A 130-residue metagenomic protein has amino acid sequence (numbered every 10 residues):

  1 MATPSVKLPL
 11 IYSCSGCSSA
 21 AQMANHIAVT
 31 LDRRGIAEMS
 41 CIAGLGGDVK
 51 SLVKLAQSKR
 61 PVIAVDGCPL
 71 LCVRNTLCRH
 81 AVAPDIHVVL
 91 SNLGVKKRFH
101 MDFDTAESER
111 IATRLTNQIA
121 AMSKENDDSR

Functional and structural regions predicted by a protein language model:
M1-R130: Iron-sulfur-associated redox domains of electron-transfer enzymes in respiratory and anaerobic energy metabolism
